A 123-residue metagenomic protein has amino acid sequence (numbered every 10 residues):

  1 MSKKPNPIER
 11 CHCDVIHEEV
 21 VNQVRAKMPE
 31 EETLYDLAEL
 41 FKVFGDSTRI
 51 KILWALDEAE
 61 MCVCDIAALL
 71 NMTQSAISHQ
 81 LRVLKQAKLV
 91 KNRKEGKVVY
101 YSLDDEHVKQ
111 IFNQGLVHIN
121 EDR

Functional and structural regions predicted by a protein language model:
M1-F44: N-terminal leader segment of winged-helix/HTH proteins
P29-S75, V99-E106: N-terminal helix-turn-helix DNA-binding core of bacterial DNA-binding proteins
G45, I77-Q80, G115: Generic structural signal for conserved hydrophobic packing positions in ordered secondary structure
A68, H79, K85-Q86: Alpha-helical residues within the helix-turn-helix
K85-E95: Beta-hairpin "wing" of winged helix-turn-helix
S102-R123: Conserved segment of winged-helix/HTH DNA-binding domains
